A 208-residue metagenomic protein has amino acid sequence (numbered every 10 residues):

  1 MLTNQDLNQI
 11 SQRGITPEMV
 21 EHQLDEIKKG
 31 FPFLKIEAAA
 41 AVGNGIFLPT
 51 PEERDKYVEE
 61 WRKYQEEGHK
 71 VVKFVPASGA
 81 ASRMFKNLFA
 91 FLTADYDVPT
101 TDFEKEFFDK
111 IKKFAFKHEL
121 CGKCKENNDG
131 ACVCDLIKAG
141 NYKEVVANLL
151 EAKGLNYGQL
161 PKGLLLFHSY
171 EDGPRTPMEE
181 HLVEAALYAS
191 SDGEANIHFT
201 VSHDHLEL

Functional and structural regions predicted by a protein language model:
M1-G43: N-terminal regions that are enriched for targeting/export leaders and immediately downstream pro/stem segments
I10, P32, A39-M84, F91-L208: Domain-scale recognition of functional cores that engage charged ligands
